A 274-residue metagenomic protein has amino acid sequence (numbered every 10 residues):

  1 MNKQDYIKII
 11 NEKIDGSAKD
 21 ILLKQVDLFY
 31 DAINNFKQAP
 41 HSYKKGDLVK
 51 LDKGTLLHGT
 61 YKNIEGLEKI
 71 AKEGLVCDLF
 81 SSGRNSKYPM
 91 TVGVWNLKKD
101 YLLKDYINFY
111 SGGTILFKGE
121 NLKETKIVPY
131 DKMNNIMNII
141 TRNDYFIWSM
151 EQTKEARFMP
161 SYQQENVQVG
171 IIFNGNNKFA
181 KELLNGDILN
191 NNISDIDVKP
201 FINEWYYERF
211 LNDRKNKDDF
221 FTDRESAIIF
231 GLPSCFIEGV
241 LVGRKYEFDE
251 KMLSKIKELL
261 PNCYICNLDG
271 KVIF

Functional and structural regions predicted by a protein language model:
M1-F274: NAD-dependent ADP-ribosyltransferases
